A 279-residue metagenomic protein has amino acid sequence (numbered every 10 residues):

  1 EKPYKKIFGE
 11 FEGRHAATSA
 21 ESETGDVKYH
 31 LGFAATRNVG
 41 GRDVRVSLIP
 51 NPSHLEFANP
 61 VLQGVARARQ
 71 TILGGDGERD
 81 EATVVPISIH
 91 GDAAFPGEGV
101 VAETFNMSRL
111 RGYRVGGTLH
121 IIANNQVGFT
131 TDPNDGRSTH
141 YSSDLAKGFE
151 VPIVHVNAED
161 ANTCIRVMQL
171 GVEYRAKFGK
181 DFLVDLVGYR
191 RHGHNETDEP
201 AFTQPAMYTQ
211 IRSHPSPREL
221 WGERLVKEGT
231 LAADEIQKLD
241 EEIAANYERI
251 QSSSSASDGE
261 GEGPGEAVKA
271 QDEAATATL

Functional and structural regions predicted by a protein language model:
E1-I87, A93-V101, F105-T118, N124-S138 (+4 more regions): Conserved internal helical-beta-strand scaffold that buttresses enzyme catalytic cores
G91-A94, Y189-R191: Short, internal active-site loops enriched in acidic
I122-A123, L186: Hydrophobic side chains in beta-strands
G128-T139, K147-G193, T197, A201: Conserved phosphate-handling catalytic cores of large alpha/beta enzymes
D144: Active-site-proximal loop->helix
T203-P205: A mobile, often basic/glycine-rich helix-loop segment that functions as the active-site lid/recognition loop
Y208-H214: Flexible glycine-/small-residue-enriched beta->alpha junction loops that bind anionic phosphate/pyrophosphate groups
